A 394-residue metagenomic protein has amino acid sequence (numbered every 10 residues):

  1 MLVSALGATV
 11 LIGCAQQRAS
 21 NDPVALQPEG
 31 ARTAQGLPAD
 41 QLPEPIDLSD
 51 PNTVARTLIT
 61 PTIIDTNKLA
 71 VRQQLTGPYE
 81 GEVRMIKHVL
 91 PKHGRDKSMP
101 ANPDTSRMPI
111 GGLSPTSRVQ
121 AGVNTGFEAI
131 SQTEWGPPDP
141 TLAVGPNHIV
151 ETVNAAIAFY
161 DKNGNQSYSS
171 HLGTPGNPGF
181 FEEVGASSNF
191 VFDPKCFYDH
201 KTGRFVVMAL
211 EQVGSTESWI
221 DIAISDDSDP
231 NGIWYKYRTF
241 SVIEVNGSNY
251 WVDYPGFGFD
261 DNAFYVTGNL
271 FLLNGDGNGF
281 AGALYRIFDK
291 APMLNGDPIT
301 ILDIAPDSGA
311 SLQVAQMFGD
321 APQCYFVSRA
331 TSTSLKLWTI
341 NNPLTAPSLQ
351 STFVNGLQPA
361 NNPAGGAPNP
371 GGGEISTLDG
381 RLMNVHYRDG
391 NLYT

Functional and structural regions predicted by a protein language model:
M1-G7: Sec-dependent N-terminal signal peptides
I12-G13: C-terminal motif of bacterial Sec signal peptides marking the signal peptidase cleavage site
D22-T394: C-terminal PAP-associated
